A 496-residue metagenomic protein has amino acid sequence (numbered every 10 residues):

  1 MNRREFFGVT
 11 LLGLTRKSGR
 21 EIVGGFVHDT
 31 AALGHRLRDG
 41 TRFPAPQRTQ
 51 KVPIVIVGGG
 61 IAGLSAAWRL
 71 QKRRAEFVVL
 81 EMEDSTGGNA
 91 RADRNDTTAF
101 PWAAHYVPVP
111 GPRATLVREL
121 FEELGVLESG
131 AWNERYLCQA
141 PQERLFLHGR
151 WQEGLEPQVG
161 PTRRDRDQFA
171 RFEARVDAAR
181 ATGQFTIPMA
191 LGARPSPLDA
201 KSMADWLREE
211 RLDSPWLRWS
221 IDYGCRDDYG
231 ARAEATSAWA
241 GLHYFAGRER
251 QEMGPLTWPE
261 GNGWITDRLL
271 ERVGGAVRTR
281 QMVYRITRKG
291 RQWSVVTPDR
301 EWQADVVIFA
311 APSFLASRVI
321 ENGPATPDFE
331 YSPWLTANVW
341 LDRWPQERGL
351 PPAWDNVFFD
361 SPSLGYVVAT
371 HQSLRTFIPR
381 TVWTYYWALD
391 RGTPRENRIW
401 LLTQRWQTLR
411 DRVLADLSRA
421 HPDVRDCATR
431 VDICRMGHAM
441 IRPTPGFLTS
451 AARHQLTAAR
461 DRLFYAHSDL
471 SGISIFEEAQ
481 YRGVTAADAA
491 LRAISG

Functional and structural regions predicted by a protein language model:
M1-G13: N-terminal secretory signal peptides and thylakoid transit peptides that target proteins across membranes
T15-F43, H148, G154-P157, Q346-G496: Conserved flavin/dinucleotide-binding core of flavoenzymes
R48-I54, R380: A short, charged/proline- and glycine-enriched loop that marks the coil->beta-strand transition at the N-terminal
V52-V79: N-terminal Rossmann-like FAD-binding beta1-loop-alpha1 element of flavoenzymes
Q71-D93: Glycine-rich FAD pyrophosphate-binding loop
T97-D177: Dinucleotide-binding Rossmann-like beta1-alpha1 core, especially the glycine-rich loop that anchors the ADP
A181-R285: Active-site/ligand-binding neighborhood in enzyme catalytic cores
T279-T384, A420: Mid-domain catalytic core of redox enzymes that form a hydrophobic substrate pocket/lid adjacent to a catalytic redox
